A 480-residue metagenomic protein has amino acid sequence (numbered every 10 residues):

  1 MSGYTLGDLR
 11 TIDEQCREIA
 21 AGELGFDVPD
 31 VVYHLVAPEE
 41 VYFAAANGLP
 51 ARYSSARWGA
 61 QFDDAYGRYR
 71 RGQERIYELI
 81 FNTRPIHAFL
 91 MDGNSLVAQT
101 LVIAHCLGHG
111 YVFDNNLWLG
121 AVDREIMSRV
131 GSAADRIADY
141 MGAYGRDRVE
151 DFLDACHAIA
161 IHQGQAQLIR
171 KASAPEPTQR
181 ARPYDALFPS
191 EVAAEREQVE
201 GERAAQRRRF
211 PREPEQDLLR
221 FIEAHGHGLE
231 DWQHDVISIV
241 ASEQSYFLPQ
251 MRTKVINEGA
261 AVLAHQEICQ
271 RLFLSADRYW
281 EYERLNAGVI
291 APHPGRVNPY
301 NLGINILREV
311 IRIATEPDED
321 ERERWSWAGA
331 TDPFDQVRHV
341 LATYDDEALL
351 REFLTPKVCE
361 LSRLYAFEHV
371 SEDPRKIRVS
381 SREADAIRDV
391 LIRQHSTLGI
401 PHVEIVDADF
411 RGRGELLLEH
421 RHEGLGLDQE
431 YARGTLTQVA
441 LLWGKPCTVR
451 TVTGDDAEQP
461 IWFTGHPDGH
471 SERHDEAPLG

Functional and structural regions predicted by a protein language model:
G3, G7-I86, E195-L229, E458-I461: Auxiliary, metal-adjacent structural segments of Zn-dependent hydrolase domains
V32-V41, R124-R129, E283-G288: Acidic helix-start/capping segments at beta-turn-to-alpha-helix junctions
P85-V102, L248-T253: Short pre-active-site segment immediately N-terminal to the catalytic Zn-binding motif
G93, V97, R278-G480: Non-catalytic terminal regions of proteins
H105: TRNA-recognition modules of translation machinery and tRNA-sensing kinases, especially anticodon-binding
G108-Q179, E258, V262-D277, G288-P299: Post-HExxH zinc-binding segment in Zn-dependent metallohydrolases
A158-E223: Extended catalytic-interface subdomain
Q206-I304, R308-E309, I313: Long, internal scaffold/assembly segments composed of regular secondary structure
